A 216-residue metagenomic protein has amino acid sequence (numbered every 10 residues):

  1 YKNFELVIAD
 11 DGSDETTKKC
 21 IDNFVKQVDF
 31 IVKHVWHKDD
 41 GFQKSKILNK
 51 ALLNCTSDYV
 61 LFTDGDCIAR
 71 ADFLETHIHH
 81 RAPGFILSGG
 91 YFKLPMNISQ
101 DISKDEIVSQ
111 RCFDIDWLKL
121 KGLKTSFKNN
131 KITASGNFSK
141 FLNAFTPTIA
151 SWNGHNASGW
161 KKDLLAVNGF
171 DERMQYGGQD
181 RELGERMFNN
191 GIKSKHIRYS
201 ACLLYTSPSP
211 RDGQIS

Functional and structural regions predicted by a protein language model:
N3-S13, K33-H37: Short beta-strand/loop segment that forms part of the nucleotide-sugar
D10-K19, C67: A conserved acidic beta->alpha catalytic loop
K38-C55: Glycine-rich, basic loop-to-helix element that forms the pyrophosphate-binding segment of sugar-nucleotide handling
V60: Short aromatic/hydrophobic "clamp" motif used to bind/position activated sugar donors
D72-F113, L118-K119: Conserved donor NDP-sugar-binding/catalytic core segment of glycosyltransferases
V108-I149: Short, flexible, basic/aromatic active-site loop/helix in glycosyltransferases
Y176-L183: Acidic donor-binding loop at a coil-to-helix junction in glycosyltransferase catalytic cores that engages
Y205-P210: Conserved small/polar residues in nucleotide/adenosyl-binding loops
